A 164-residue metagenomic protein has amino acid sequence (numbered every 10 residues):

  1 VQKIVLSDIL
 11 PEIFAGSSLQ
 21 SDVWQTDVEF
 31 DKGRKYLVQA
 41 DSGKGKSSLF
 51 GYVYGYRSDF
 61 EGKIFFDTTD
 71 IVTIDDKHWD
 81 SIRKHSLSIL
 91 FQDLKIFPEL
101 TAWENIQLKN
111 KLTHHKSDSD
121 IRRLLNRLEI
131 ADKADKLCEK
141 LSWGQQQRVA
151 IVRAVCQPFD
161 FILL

Functional and structural regions predicted by a protein language model:
Y54: Helix-to-loop junction immediately C-terminal to a conserved catalytic motif
G62-I71: Conserved ABC transporter NBD signature motif
I71-S88: ABC ATPase NBD coupling module
L100-Q107: Short coil-to-helix segment of the ABC ATPase nucleotide-binding domain corresponding to the Q-loop/switch region
D118-K133: Conserved ABC ATPase "signature" region
L137-L141, Q145: Conserved ABC ATPase signature
I151: Hydrophobic anchor residue at the start of the ABC signature
